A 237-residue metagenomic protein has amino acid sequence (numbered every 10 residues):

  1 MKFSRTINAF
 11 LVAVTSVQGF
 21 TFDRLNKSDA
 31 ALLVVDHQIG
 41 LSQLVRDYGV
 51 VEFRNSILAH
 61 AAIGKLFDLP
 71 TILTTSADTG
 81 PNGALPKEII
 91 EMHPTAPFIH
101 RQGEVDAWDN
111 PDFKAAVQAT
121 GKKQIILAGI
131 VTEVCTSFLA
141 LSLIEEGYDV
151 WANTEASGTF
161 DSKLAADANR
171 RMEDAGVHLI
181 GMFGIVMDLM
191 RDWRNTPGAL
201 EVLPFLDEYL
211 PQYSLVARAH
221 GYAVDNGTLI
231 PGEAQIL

Functional and structural regions predicted by a protein language model:
M1-G19: Fungal secretory targeting signals
T15-G103, A119, L164-E173, H178 (+1 more regions): Active-site acidic carboxylates
T21, L85-K87, W108-A116, T136-L139: Short, charged beta->alpha transition segments
D78, D106, T132-E133: Short beta->alpha connector loops
D78, S157-G158, V186: Conserved beta-strand edge residues that scaffold enzyme active sites
P97-W108, T154-A156: A short, structured active-site edge motif that brings together acidic residues
A116-K123: Glycine-rich phosphate-binding loop signature in dinucleotide/nucleotide-binding domains
Q124-M182: A contiguous pocket-lining binding segment that forms or flanks enzyme active sites
